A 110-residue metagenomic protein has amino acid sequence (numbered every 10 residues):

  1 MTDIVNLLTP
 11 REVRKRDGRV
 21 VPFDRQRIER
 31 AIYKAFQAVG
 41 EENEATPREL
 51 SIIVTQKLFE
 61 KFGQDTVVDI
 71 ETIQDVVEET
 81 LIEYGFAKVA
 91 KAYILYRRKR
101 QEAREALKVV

Functional and structural regions predicted by a protein language model:
M1-V110: Extended catalytic cores of very large enzyme megasubunits
